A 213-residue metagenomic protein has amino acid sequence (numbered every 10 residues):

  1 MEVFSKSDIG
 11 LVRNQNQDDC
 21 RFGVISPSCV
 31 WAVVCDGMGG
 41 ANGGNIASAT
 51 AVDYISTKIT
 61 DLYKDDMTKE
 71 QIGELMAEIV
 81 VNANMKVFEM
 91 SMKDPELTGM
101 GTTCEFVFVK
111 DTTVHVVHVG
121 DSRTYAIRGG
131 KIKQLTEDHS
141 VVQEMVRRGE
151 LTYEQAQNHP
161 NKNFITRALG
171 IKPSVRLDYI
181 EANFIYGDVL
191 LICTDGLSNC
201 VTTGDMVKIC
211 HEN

Functional and structural regions predicted by a protein language model:
M1-N213: PP2C/PPM-type serine/threonine phosphatase catalytic domain
